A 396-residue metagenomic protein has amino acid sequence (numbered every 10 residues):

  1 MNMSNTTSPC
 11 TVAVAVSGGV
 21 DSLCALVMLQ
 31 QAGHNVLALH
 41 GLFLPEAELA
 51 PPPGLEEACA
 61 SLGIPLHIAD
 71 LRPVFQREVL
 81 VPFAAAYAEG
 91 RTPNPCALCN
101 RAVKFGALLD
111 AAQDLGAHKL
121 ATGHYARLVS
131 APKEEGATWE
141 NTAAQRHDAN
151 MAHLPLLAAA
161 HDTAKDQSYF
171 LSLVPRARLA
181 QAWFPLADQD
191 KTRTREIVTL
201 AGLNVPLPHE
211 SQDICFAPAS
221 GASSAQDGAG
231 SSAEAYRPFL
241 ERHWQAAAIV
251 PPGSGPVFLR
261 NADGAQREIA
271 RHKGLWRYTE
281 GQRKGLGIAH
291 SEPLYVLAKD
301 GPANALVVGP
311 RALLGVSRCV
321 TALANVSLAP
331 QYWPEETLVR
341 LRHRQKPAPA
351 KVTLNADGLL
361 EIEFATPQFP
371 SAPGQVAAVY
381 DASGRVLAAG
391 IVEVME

Functional and structural regions predicted by a protein language model:
M1-S172, T192-R193, T199, V296: ATP-dependent adenylation/nucleotidyltransferase module used to activate substrates
S8-P9, A121-A126, K133-E396: AMP-forming adenylation/ATP pyrophosphatase catalytic core
